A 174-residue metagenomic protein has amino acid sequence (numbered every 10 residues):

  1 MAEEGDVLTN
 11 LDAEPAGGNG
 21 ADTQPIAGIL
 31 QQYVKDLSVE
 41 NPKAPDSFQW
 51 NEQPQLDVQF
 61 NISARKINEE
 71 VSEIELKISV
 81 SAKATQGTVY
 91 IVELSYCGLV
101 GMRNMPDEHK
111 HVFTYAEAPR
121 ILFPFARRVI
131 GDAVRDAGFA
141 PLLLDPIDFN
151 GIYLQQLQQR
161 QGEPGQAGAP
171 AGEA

Functional and structural regions predicted by a protein language model:
A2-I121, F125-A174: N-terminal intrinsically disordered, cationic/polar leader segments that include organellar targeting peptides
